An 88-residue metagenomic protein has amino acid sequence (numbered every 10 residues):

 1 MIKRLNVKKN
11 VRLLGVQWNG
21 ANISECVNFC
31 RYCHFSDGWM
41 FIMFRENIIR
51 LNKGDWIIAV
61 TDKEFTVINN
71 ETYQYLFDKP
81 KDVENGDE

Functional and structural regions predicted by a protein language model:
M1-R45, E88: N-terminal non-globular leader segments, chiefly Sec-dependent signal peptides
E46-E88: Short, compact, well-ordered microdomains
